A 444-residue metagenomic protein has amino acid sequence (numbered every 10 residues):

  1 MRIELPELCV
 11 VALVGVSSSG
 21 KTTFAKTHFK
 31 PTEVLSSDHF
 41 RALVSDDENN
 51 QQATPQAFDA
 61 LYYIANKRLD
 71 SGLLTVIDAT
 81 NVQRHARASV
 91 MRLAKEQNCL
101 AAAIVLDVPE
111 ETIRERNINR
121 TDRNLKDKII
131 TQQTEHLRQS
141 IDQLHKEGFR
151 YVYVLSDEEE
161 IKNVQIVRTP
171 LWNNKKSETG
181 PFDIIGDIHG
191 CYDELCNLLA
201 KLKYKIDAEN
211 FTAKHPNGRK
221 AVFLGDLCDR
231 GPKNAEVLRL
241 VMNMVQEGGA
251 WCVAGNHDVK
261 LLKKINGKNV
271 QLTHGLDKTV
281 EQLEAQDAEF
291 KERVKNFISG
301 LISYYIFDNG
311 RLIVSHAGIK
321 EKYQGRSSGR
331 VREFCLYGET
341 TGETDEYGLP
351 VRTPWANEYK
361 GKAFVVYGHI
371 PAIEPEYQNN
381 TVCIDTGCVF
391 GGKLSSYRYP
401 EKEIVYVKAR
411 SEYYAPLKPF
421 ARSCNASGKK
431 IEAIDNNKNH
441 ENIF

Functional and structural regions predicted by a protein language model:
R2-V14, S19, P31, V108-R168: Conserved GTP-binding G-domain of TRAFAC-class P-loop NTPases and closely related GTPase folds
S19-T75, H85, E111-R114: Conserved substrate/cofactor phosphate-moiety recognition/catalytic segment in nucleotide-dependent phosphotransferases
L43, D47, L69, V82-D122: ATP-dependent NMP and nucleoside kinases share a basic, alpha-helical "lid"
I129-Q132, P216-G218, R230-I306, G310-R311 (+3 more regions): Active-site neighborhood of divalent metal-dependent phosphoester bond hydrolases
K162-L238: N-terminal active-site segment of His-dependent metallophosphoesterases
K176-S177, E333, G338-F444: Acidic, His/Gly-rich catalytic cores of divalent-metal-dependent hydrolytic chemistry
D187, D226, V241, G255-N256 (+6 more regions): Divalent metal-coordination and catalytic microenvironments
G190-D193, D229-P232, D258-L262, E321-K322 (+2 more regions): Active-site environment of divalent metal-dependent phosphoester hydrolases
